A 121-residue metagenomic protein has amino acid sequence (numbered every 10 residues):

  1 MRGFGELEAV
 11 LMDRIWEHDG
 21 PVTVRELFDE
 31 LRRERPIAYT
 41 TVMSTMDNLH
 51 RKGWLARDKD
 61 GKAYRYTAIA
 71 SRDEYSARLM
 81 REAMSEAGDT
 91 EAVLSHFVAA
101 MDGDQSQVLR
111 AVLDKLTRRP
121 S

Functional and structural regions predicted by a protein language model:
G3-L7, D60-L79: Short, cationic-aromatic polyanion-contact patches
A9-R14, E26: Pre-recognition alpha-helix immediately N-terminal to the DNA-recognition helix within helix-turn-helix or winged-helix
P21-L31: Short acidic, hydrophobic short linear motifs in intrinsically disordered regions
M43-D47: Short, hydrophobic-biased segments on the C-terminal half of alpha helices that form "recognition helices"
G53: Glycine-centered, phosphate/nucleic-acid-interacting loop/turn motifs that mediate DNA/RNA or nucleotide
R57: Short beta-strand "wing" residues that participate in macromolecule-binding interfaces
R78-R119: Amphipathic alpha-helical dimerization/coiled-coil segments that flank or bridge DNA-binding/regulatory modules
